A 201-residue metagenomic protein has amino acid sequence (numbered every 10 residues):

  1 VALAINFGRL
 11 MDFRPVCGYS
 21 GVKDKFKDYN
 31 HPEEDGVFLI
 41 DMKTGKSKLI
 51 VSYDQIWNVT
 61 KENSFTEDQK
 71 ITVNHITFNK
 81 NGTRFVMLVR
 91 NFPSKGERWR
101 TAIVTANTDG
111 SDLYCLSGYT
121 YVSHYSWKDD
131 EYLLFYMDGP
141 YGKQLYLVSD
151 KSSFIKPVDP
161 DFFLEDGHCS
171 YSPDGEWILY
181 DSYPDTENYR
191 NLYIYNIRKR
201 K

Functional and structural regions predicted by a protein language model:
V1-R14, D24-D28, I56-V86, L113-Y136 (+1 more regions): Conserved beta-propeller blade repeats
A4-E34, L88-W99, Y183-N188: Short, conserved, GDST-rich strand-edge loop motifs in beta-rich repeat architectures
N30-Q55, Q69-T77: Alpha-helix-centered segments that form part of catalytic cores
P32-G45, R100-D109, L147-D150, Y193-K199: Beta-propeller blade signature
L39-K48, F78-F85, G96, A106-L113: Secondary-structure boundary elements
K48-Q55, Y114-G118, I155-P160, K201: Beta-propeller fold detector
L134-F163, Y171, I194-Y195, K199: Flexible internal linker/loop segments at domain or repeat junctions
I178-K201: C-terminal hydrophobic structural anchor segments that stabilize assembly/packing rather than catalytic chemistry
